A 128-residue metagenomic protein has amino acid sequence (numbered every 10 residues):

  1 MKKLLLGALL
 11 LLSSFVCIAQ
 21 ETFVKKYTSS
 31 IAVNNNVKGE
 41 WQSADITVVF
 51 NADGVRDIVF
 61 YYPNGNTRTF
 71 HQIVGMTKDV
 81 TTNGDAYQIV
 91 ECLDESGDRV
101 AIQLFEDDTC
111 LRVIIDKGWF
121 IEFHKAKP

Functional and structural regions predicted by a protein language model:
L4-F15: Sec-dependent N-terminal signal peptides
F15-E21: Sec/Tat signal peptide C-region and signal peptidase I cleavage site
E21-T28, V55-D57, N83-E91, D107-R112: Short, hydrophobic/aromatic-rich segments at coil-to-beta transitions
V24-E40, G118-P128: Eukaryotic phosphoinositide-binding membrane-targeting regions
I31-G54, I102: Short, solvent-exposed loop/hinge segments that bridge or flank secondary-structure elements
V33-N34, F60-R68, S96, D116-W119: Short, solvent-exposed aromatic-acidic interface loops
S43-Q88: Mature extracytoplasmic domains of secretory-pathway proteins
R99-H124: Short, exposed beta-strand-loop hairpins at the edges of beta-sheets in extracellular/periplasmic proteins
